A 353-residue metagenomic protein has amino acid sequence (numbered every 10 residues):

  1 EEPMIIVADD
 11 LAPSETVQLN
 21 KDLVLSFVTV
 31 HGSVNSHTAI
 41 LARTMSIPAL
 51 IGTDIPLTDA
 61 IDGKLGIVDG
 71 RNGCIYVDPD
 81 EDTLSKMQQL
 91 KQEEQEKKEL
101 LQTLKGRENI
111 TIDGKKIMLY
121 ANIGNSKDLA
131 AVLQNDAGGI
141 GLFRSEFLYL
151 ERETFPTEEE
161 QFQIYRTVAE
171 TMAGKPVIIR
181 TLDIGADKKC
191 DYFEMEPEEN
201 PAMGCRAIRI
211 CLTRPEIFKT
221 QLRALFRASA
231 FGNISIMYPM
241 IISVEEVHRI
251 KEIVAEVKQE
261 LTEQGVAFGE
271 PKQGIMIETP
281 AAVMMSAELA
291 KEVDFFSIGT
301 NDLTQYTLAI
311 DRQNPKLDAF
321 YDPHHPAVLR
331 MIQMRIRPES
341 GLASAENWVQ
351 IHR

Functional and structural regions predicted by a protein language model:
E2-P3, A8-N135: Acidic, glycine-rich flexible loop/linker segments
E99-R353: Conserved alpha/beta-domain cores
